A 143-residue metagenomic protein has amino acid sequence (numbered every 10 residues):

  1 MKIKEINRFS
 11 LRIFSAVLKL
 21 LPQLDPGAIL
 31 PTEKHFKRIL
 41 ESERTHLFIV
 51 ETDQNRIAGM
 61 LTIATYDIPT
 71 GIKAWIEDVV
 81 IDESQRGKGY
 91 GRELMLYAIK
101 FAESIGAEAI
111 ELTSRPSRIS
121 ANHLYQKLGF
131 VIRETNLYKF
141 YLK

Functional and structural regions predicted by a protein language model:
I3-G71, E77, L96, Y141: Acetyl-CoA-dependent GNAT
D67, V79-R86: A short, internal acetyl-CoA/4′-phosphopantetheine-binding micro-motif in the GNAT/acyltransferase core
Q85, G89-Y97: Conserved acetyl-CoA pyrophosphate-binding loop and the N-cap/start of the following alpha-helix in GNAT-like
R92, P116-E134, F140-L142: Conserved active-site alpha-helix within GNAT-family acetyltransferase domains
M95, A102-S114: Conserved GNAT acetyl-CoA-binding A-motif
